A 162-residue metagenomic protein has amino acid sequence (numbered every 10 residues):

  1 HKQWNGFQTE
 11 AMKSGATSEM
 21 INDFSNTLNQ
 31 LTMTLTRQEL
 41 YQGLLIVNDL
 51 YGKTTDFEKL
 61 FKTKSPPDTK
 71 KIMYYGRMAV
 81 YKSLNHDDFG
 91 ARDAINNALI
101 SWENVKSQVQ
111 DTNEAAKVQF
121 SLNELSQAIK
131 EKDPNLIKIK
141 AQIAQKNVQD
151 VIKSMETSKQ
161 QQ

Functional and structural regions predicted by a protein language model:
H1, M12-G15, E19-I21, T63-P66 (+1 more regions): Immediate post-signal-peptide N-terminus of mature secreted/exported proteins
H1-G6, E10, M20-N26, Y81-K82 (+2 more regions): Extracytoplasmic c-type cytochrome modules immediately beyond a signal peptide or single-pass transmembrane anchor
N5, T9-M12, K53-K59: Repeat-mediated protein-protein interaction surfaces in helical alpha-solenoids
T9-M33, A116, F120-E131, N135: A cross-kingdom feature marking solvent-exposed beta-strand/loop segments within repeated, beta-rich binding/scaffold
T32-L122, A141-Q162: Extended amphipathic alpha-helical interaction segments
